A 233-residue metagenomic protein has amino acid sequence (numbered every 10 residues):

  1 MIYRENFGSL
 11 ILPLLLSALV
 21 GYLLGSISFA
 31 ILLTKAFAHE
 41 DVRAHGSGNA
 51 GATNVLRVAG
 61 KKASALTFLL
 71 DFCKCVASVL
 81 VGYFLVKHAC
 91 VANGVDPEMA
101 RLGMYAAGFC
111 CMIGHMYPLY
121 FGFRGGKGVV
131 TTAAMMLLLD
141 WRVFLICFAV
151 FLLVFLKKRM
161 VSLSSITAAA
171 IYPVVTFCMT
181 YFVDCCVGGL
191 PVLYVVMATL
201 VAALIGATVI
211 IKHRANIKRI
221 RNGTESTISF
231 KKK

Functional and structural regions predicted by a protein language model:
M1-L12: Short, strongly hydrophobic alpha-helical membrane anchors
I2-R4, C90-G94, Y181-L193: Membrane-interface helix termini and inter-helical loops of multi-pass transporters
P13, S17, G21-S26, A30 (+14 more regions): Alpha-helical transmembrane segments in multi-pass membrane proteins
I31-S64, G125, K218-K233: Cytosolic, membrane-interface loops and tails of multi-pass inner-membrane proteins
E40-A52, Y120-A133, M160-I171: Short, non-helical or kinked segments that cap or interrupt transmembrane helices
L56-G60, G82-V86, G128-K158, I171-T180: Interfacial segments of multi-pass membrane proteins
L145, V161-A169, L190-A202: Loop-to-transmembrane alpha-helix initiation sites
L190-K233: C-terminal membrane-associated helical module and adjoining short loops/tails
